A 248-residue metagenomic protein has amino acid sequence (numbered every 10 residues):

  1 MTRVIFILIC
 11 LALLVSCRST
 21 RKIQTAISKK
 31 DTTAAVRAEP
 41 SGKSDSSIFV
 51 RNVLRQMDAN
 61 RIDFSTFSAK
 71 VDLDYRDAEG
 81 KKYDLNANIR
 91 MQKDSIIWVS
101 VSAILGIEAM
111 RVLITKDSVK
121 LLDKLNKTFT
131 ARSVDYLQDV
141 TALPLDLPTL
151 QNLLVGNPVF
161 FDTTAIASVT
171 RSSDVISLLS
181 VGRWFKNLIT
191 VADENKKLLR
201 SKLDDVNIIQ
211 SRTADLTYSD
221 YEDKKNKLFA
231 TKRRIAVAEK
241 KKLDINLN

Functional and structural regions predicted by a protein language model:
T2-L8: Sec-dependent signal peptide recognition, specifically the positively charged N-region followed immediately by
L13-S16: C-terminal motif of bacterial Sec signal peptides marking the signal peptidase cleavage site
R18-D72, A78-K82: N-terminal leader/targeting segments and the immediate start of mature chains
S19-A26, A167-N248: Gly/Pro-enriched, hydrophobic low-complexity segments that function as extracytoplasmic propeptides/linkers
K22, I96-P148: An acidic-aromatic
V53, K124-L188: Flexible, processing/modification-adjacent segments and terminal tails in exported/periplasmic/extracellular proteins
A59-F67, A78-Y83, R90-M91, S95 (+3 more regions): Edge/loop elements at the starts and ends of beta-strands within beta-rich repeat scaffolds
